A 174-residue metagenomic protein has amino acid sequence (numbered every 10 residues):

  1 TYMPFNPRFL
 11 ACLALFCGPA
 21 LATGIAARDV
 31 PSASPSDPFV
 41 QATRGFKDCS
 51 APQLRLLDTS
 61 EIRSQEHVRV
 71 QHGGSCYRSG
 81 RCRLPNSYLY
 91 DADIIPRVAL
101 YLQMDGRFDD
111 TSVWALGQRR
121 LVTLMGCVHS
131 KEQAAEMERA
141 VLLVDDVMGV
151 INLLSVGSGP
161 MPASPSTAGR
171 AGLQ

Functional and structural regions predicted by a protein language model:
P4-L15, P19-Q174: N-terminal targeting leaders
